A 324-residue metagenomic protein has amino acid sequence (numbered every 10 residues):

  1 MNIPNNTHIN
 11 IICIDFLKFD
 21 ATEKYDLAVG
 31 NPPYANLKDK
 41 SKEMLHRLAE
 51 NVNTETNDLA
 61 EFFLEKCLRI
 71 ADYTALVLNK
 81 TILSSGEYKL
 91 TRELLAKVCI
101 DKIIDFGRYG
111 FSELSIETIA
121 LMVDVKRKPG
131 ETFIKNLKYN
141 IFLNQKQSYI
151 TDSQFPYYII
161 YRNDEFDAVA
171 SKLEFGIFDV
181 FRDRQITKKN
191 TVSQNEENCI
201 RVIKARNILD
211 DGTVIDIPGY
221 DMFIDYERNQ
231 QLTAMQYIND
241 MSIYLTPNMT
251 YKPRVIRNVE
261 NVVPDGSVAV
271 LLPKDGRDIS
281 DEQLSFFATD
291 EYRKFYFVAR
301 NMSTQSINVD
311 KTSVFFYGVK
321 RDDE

Functional and structural regions predicted by a protein language model:
M1-D179: Signature of N6-adenine DNA methyltransferases within the class I
D164-E324: Polybasic, glycine- and aromatic-enriched phosphate-binding surface used to engage nucleic acids
